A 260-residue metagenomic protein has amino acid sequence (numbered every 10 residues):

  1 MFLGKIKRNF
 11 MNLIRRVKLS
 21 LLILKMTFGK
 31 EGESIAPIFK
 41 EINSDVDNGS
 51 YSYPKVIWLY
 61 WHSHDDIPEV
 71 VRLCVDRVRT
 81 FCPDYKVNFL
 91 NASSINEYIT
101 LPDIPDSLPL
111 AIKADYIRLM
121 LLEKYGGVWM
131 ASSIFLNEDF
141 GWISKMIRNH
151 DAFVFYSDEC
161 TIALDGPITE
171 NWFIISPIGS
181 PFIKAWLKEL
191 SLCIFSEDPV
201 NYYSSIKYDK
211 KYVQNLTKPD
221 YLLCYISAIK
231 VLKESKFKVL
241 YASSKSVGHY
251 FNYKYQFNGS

Functional and structural regions predicted by a protein language model:
M1-A114, S132-S260: Glycosyltransferase-associated regions of secretory-pathway enzymes, highlighting luminal stem/catalytic domains
D115-G127: Small-residue hinge/turn detector
